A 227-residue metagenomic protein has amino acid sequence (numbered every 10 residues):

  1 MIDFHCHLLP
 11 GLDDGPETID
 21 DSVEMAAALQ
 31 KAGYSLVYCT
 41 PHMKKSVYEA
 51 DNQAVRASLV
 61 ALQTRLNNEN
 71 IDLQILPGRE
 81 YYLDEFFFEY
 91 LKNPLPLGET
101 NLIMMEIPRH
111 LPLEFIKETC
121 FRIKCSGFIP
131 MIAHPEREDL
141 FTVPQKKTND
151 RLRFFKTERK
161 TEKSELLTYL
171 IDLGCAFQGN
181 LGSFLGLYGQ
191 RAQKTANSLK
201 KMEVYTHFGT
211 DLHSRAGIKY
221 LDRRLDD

Functional and structural regions predicted by a protein language model:
M1-N70: An N-terminally biased module of ancient metal coordination in phosphate/nucleic-acid-related enzymes
I2-C6, V37-C39, I75-R79, I103-M105 (+3 more regions): Hydrophobic faces of well-ordered beta-strands that scaffold small-molecule active sites in alpha/beta enzyme cores
T18-D21, A54-R56, E158-L167, Q190-S198 (+1 more regions): Charged helix-capping and loop-helix junction motifs
Q30, K124, K200-K201: Non-catalytic positions within long, well-ordered alpha-helices that form the structural scaffold/packing of enzyme
M43-V47, Y82-D84, E136-F141, F184-L187 (+1 more regions): Active-site environment of divalent metal-dependent phosphoester hydrolases
E49-L173: Extended substrate/RNA-proximal surfaces in nucleic-acid metabolism proteins
G174-G186: His/Asp/Glu-enriched short active-site or ligand-binding loop at hydrolase and phosphoryl-transfer sites
Y205-Y220: Short acidic/histidine-rich active-site segments
